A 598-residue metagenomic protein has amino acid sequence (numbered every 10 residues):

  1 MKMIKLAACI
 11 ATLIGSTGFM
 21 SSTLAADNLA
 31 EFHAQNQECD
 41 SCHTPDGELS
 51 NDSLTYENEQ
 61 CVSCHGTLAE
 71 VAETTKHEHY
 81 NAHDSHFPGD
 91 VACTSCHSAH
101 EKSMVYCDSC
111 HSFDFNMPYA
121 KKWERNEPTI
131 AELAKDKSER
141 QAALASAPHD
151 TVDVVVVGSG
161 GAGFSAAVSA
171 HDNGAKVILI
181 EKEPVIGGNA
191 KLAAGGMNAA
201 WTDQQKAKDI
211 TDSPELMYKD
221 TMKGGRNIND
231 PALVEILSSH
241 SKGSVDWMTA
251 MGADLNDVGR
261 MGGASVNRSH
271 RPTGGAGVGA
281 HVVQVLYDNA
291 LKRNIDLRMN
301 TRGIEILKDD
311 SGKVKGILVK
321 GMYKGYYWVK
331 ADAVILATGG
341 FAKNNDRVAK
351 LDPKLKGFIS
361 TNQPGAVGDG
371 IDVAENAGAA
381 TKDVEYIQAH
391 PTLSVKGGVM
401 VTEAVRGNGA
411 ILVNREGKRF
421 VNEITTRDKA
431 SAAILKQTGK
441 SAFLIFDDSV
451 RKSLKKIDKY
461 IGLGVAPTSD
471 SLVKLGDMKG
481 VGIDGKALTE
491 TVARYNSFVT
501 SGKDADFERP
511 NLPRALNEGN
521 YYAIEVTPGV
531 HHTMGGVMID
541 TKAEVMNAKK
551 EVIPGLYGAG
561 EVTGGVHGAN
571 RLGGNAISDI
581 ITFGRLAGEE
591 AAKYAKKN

Functional and structural regions predicted by a protein language model:
S22-R140: Short sequence/structural segments immediately N-terminal
Q141-A143, K176, K182-D296, N300-R302 (+2 more regions): Conserved N-terminal/central alpha/beta ligand/cofactor-binding core
A145-A162, I178: Beta1/beta-strand and adjacent pyrophosphate-binding region of the FAD-binding site in flavoprotein oxidoreductases
P148-V152, Y323-A333, V552: Core beta-strand elements of the Rossmann-like FAD/NAD(P) dinucleotide-binding domain in flavoenzyme oxidoreductases
G274-D332, I371, E375-A377: Helical element adjacent to the flavin cofactor pocket in flavoenzyme catalytic cores
E305, A487-V566, N570: A glycine-rich dinucleotide-binding beta-alpha-beta segment and adjacent secondary-structure elements that constitute
K324-G325, V329-S394, F583-L586: Glycine-rich loop(s) and the adjacent beta-strand/alpha-helix scaffold that form part
I371-V373, A377-G485: An anion/pyrophosphate-binding glycine-rich loop and adjacent beta-alpha core in soluble alpha-beta enzymes
